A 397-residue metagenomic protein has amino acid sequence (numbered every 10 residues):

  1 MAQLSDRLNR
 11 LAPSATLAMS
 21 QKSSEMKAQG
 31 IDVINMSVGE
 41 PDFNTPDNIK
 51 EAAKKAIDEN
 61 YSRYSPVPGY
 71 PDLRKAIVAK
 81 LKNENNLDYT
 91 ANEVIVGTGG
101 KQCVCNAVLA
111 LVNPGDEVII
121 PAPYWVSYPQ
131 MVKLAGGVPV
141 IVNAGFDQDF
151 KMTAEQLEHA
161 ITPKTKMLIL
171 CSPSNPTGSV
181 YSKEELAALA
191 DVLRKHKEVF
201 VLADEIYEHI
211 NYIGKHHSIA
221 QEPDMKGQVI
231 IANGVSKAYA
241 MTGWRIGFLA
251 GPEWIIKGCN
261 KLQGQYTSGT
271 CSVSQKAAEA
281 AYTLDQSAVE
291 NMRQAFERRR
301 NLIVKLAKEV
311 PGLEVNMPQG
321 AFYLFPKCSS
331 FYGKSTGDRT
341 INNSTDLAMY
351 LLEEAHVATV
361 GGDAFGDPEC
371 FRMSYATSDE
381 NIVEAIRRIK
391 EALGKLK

Functional and structural regions predicted by a protein language model:
A2-L4, A12-S14, M19, M26-V33 (+3 more regions): PLP-dependent class I/II
L8: Substrate/cofactor-recognition hotspot
S24, V78, K82, V108-L109: Generic structural signal for well-ordered alpha-helical scaffold segments
I31-M36, K50, R63-P66: Short N-terminal amphipathic alpha-helices
T45-Y64, V78, N83: Glycine-rich phosphate-binding segment of PLP-dependent enzymes
Y64-G97: Conserved N-terminal alpha-helix of the aminotransferase class I/II PLP-enzyme fold
